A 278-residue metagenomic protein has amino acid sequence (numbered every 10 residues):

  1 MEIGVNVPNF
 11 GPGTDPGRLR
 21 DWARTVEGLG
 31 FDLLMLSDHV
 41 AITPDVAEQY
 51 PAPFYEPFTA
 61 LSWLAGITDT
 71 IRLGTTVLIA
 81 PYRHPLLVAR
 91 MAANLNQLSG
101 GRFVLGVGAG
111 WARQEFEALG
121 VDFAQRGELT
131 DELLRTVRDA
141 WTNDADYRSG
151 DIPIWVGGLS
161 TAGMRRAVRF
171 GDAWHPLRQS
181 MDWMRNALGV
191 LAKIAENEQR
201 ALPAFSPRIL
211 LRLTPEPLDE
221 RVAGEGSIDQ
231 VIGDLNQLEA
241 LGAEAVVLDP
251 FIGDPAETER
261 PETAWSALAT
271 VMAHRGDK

Functional and structural regions predicted by a protein language model:
M1-K278: Active-site-adjacent structural elements that line small-molecule/cofactor binding pockets in enzymes
